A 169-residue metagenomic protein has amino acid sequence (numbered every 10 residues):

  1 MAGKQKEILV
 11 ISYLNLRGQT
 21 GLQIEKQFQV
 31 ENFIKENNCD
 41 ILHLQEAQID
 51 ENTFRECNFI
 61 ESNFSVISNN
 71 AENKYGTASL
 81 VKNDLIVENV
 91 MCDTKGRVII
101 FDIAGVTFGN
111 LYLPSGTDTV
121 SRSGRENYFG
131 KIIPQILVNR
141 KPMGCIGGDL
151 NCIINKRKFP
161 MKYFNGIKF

Functional and structural regions predicted by a protein language model:
M1-C57, Y75-T77: N-terminal, active-site-proximal structural segment of metallo-dependent hydrolase catalytic domains
I8-Q19, I103-T119, G147: Active-site-proximal beta-strand elements of phosphoester/diester hydrolases
I11, V87-E88, M143-G144: Hydrophobic anchor at the start of a short beta-strand that flanks the dinucleotide cofactor-binding loop
L16-Q23, V90, S121-E126: Short, flexible loop segments at the rims of nucleotide/cofactor-binding pockets, characterized by
N32-L44, I49, T53-I67, N127-F169: Metal-dependent phosphoesterases centered on the DNase I-like endonuclease/exonuclease/phosphatase
I41, A47-G116: Structured beta-strand-rich core segments of catalytic domains in phosphoester-bond hydrolases
D93, R97, F101-D102, S123-L137: Internal catalytic-core helix/loop-beta-alpha segment that presents or stabilizes conserved functional determinants
Y112-N127, M161-Y163: Surface-exposed cleft-lining segments at the edges of enzyme active sites
